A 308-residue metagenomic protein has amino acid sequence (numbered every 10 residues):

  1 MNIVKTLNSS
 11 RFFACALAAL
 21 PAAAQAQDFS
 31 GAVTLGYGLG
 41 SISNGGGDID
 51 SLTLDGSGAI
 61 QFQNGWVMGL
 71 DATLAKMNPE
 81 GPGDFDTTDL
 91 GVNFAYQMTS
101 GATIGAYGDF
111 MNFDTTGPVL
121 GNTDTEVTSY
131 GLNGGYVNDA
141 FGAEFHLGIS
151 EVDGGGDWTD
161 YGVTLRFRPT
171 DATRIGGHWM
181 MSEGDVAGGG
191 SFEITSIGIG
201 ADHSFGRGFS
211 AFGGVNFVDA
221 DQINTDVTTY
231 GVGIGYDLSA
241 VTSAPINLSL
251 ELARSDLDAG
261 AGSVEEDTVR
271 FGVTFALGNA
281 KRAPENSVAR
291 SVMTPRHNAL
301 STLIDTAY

Functional and structural regions predicted by a protein language model:
M1-A32, G278-Y308: Cleavable N-terminal export/targeting peptides
A26-E80, G134, F141, T268 (+2 more regions): Short glycine/proline- and aromatic-enriched beta-strand/turn motifs that initiate or cap beta-hairpins
D28-S30, Q63-L70, T99-A106, N138-F145 (+5 more regions): Repeated loop/turn-to-beta-strand initiation elements of outer-membrane beta-barrel proteins
Y37, G56-I60, V92-Y96, L132-Y136 (+4 more regions): Residues on the lipid-exposed face of transmembrane beta-strands in outer-membrane beta-barrel proteins
Y37-S43, A72-N78, G108-D114, E126-T128 (+10 more regions): Transmembrane beta-strands of outer-membrane beta-barrel pores
D48-L54, D84-L90, D124-Y130, D157-Y161 (+4 more regions): Residues that define the transmembrane beta-barrel architecture of outer-membrane proteins
G83-D185: Outer-membrane pore/translocation modules
G189, F212, V218-I223, D237-S263 (+1 more regions): Flexible, glycine-rich linker and terminal segments associated with outer-membrane beta-barrel/transport systems
